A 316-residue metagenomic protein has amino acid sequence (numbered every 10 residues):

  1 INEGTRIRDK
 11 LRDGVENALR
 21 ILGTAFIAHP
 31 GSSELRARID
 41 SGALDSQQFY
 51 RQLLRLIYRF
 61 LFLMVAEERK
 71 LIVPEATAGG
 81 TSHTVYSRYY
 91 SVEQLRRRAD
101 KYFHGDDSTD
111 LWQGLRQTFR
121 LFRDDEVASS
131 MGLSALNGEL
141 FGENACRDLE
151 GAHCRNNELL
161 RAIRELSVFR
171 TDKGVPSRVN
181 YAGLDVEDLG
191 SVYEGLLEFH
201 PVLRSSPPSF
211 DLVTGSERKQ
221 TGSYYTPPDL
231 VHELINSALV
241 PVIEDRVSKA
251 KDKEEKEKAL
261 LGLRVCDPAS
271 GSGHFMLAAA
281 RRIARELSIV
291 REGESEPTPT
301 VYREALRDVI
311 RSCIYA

Functional and structural regions predicted by a protein language model:
I1-A284, C313: Preference for the N-terminal adenyl/adenosyl cofactor-binding alpha/beta module
V247-A259, L287-V309: Short mixed-charge
A316: Conserved AAA+ ATPase "SRH/arginine-finger" region at the nucleotide-binding site
